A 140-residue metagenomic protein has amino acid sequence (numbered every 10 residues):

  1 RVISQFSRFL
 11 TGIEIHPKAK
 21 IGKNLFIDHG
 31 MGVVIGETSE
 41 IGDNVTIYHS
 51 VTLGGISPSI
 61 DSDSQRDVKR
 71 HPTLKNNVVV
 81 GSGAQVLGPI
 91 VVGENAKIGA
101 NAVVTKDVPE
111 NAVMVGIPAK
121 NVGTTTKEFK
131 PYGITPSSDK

Functional and structural regions predicted by a protein language model:
R1-L10: A transmembrane-helix-recognition feature enriched in membrane-embedded lipid enzymes and envelope glyco-/phospholipid
T11, H16-P17, G22-K23, D28-E37 (+11 more regions): Left-handed beta-helix
G54-I56, I60, T126-K127: P-loop NTPase switch/communication element
D61-H71: Regulatory activation segment
G116, F129-K140: C-terminal membrane module of polytopic membrane proteins
N121, T126-F129: Residue-level detector of flexible, active-site-proximal loop/helix-junction positions within diverse enzyme catalytic
